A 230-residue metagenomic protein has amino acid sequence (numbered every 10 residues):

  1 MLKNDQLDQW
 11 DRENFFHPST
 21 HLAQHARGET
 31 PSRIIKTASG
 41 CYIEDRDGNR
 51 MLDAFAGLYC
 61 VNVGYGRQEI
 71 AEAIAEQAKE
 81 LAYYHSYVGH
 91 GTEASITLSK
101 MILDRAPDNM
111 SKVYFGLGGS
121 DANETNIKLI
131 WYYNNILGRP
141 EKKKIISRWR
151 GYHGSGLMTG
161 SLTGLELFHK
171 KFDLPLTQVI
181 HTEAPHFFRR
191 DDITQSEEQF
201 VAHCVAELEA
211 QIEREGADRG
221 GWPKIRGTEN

Functional and structural regions predicted by a protein language model:
M1-A38, G89, A94-S95, C204: Active-site-adjacent loop/helix segments that line or gate small-molecule/cofactor pockets in enzymes
D5, R33-T37, G64, Q68 (+5 more regions): Electropositive phosphate-/nucleotide-binding environments in soluble metabolic enzymes
S32-A54: Active-site and channel-lining beta-strand-loop segments that bind or position nucleotide-derived/phosphorylated
S39, A54-F55, R148, R226: A secondary-structure boundary/capping signal
R50, G221-W222: Structural motif
R50-P140: Glycine-rich loop-to-alpha-helix module at the N-terminal edge of alpha/beta enzyme cores
K100-R219: PLP-dependent aspartate aminotransferase-fold enzymes
F188, W222-N230: Conserved PLP phosphate-binding loop immediately N-terminal to the Schiff-base lysine helix in PLP-dependent enzymes
